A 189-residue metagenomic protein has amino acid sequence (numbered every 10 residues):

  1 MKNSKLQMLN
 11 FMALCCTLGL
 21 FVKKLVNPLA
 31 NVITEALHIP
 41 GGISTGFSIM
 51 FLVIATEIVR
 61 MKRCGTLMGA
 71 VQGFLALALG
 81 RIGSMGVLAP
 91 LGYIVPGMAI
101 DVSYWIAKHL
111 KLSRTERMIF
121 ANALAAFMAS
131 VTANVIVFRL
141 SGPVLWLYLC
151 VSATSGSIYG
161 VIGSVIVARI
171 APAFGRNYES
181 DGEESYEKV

Functional and structural regions predicted by a protein language model:
M1-E57: Hydrophobic transmembrane alpha-helices
M1-L14, F21, W146-V189: Alpha-helical transmembrane segments and their cytosolic interface
L9-L14, G46, M50, K62-A70 (+3 more regions): Hydrophobic alpha-helical transmembrane segments
F11-C15, F21, L91-N134, S164: Short helix-perturbing small/polar motifs within transmembrane alpha-helices
N27-A36, G73-V102: Interfacial aromatic-anchored transmembrane helix boundaries in multi-pass membrane proteins
I33-P40, L88-L91, V144-S152: Non-cytosolic membrane-interface motifs at loop->transmembrane helix junctions
I54-L67, I106-T115: Membrane-helix interface "capping/anchor" motifs
N134-L147: Membrane-helix boundary connector in multi-pass membrane proteins
